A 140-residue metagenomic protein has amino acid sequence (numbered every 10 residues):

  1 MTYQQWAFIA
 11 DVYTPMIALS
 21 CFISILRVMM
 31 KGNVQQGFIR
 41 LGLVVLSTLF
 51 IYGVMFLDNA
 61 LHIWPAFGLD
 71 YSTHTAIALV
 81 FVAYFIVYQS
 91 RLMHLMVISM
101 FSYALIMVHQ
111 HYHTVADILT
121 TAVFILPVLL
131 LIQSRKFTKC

Functional and structural regions predicted by a protein language model:
M1-S20, I51-D70: N-terminal transmembrane-helix/juxtamembrane module of multi-pass inner/ER membrane proteins
Y3-W6, A10, Q35-L41, Q89: Membrane-interface helix-boundary signature
Y13-A18, G42-L46, H94: Hydrophobic H-region at the start of alpha-helical membrane spans
F22-T48: Interfacial segments of alpha-helical transmembrane regions
R40-L41, L49-M55, L61-C140: Membrane-embedded catalytic cores of phosphoryl/pyrophosphoryl-handling enzymes
